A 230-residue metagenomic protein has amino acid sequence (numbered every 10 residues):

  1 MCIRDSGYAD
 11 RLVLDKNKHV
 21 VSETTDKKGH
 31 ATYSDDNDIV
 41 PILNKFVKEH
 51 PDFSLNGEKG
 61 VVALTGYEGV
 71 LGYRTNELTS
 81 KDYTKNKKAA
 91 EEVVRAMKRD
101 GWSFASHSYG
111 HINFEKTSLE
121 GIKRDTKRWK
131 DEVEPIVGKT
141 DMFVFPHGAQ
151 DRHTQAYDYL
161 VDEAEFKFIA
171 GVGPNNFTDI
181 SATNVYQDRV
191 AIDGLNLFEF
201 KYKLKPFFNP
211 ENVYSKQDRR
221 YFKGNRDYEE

Functional and structural regions predicted by a protein language model:
R4-D151, Q187: Metal-dependent polysaccharide deacetylase catalytic core of the NodB/CE4 family, i.e., the active-site-bearing domain
R4-D5, S103, E115-E230: C-terminal active-site subregion of NodB/CE4 polysaccharide deacetylases
